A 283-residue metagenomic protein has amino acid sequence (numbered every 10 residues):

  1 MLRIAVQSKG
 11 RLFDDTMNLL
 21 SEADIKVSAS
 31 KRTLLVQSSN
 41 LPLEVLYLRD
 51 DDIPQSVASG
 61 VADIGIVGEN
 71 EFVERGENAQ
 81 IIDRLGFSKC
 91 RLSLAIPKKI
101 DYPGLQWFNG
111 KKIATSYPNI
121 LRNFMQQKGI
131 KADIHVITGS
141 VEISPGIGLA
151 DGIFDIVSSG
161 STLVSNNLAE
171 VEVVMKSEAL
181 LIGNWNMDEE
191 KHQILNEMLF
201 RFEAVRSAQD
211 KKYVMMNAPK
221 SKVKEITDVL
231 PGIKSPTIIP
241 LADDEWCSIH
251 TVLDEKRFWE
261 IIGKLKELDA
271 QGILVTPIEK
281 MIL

Functional and structural regions predicted by a protein language model:
M1-L43, E69-Q80, L85-R91, K98-L283: Small-molecule-sensing regulatory modules
Q37-Q55: Active-site-flanking structural segment that lines cofactor/substrate pockets
D51-N78: Pocket-flanking alpha-helical
